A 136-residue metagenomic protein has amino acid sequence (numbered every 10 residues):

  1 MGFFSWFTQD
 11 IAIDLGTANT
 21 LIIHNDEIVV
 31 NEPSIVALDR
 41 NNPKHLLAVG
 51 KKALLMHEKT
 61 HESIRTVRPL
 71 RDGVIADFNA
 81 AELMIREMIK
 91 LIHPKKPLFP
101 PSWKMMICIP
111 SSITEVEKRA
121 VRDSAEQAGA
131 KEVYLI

Functional and structural regions predicted by a protein language model:
M1-I136: Nucleotide/phosphate-binding catalytic cleft detector across ATP-hydrolyzing and phosphate-transferring enzymes
